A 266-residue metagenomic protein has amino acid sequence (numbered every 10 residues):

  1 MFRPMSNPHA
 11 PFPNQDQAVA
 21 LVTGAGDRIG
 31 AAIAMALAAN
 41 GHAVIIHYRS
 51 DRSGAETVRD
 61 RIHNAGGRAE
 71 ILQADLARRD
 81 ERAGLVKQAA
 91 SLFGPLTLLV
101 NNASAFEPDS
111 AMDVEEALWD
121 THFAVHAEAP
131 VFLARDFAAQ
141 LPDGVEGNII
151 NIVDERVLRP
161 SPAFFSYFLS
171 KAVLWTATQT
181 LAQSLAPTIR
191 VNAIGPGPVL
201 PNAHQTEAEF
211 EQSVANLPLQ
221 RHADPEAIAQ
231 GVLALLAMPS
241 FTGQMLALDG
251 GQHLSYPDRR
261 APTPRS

Functional and structural regions predicted by a protein language model:
G26-R28: Conserved glycine-rich cofactor-binding loop
L37, W175, L185-V199, F241-L248: Conserved Rossmann-fold SDR core element
H42-E56: Conserved glycine-rich Rossmann-like NAD(P)H-binding loop of the short-chain dehydrogenase/reductase
S110-A111, E115-F123, S213: Substrate-binding pocket helix/loop in short-chain dehydrogenase/reductase
N148-A186, P198-V199, Q252: Catalytic loop of short-chain dehydrogenase/reductase
L217-I228: A conserved structural motif in NAD(P)-dependent oxidoreductases
E226-L248, H253: C-terminal substrate-recognition "lid" of short-chain dehydrogenase/reductases
